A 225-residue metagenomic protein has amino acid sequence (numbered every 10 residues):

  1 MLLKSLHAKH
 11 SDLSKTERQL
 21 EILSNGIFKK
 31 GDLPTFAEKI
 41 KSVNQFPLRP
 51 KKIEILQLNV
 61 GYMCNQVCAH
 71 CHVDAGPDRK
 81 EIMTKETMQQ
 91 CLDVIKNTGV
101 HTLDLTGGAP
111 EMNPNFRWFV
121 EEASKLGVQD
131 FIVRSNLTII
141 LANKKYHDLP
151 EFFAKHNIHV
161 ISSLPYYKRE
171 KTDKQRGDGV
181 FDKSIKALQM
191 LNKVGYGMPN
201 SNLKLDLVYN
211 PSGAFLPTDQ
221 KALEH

Functional and structural regions predicted by a protein language model:
L3-A8, D12-G107, E111-D130, S135: Conserved alpha-helical substructure of the radical SAM core
K51, T98, G197-K204: Short helix-terminating capping/connector loops at secondary-structure junctions
I55, A75-T84, V100-N113, S124-K145 (+2 more regions): Core AdoMet radical
C68, N143, T172, F215-P217: Short acidic, gly/pro-rich beta-turn/loop elements at beta-sheet edges and active-site/ligand-binding grooves
P114-W118, K144, D148, T218-A222: Generic recognition of short, well-ordered alpha-helical segments
V120, L188-Y196: Histidine-anchored nucleotide/phosphate-binding helix
E121-K125, A214-H225: Short, electropositive alpha-helical surface patch
N210-S212: Short, well-ordered beta-to-alpha junction loops that form the rim of enzyme active sites and present histidine/acidic
